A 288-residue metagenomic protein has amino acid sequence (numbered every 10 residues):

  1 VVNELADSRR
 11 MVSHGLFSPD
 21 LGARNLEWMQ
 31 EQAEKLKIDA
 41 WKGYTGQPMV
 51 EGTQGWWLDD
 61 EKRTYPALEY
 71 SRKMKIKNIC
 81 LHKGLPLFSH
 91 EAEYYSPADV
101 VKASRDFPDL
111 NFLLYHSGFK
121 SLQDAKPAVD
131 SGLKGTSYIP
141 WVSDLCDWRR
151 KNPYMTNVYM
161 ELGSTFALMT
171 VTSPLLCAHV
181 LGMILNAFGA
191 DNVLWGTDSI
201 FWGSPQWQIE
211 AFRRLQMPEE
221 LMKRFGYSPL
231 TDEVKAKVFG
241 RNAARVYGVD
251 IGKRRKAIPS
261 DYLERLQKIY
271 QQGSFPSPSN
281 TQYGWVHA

Functional and structural regions predicted by a protein language model:
V1, M29-Q32, D144-L145, W207-L215: Short, aromatic/basic amphipathic alpha-helical patches
V1-Y70: Mid-domain alpha/beta scaffold segments of enzyme catalytic cores
F17-P19, M160-S164, A236, G240-R241: Acidic carboxylate-rich catalytic motifs and surrounding loops in phosphoryl-/glycosyl-chemistry enzymes
S18, D198-G203: Short, solvent-exposed turn/loop segments enriched in Gly/Ser/Thr/Pro and often Arg
N25-E27, A98, G196-D198: Short alpha-helical segments and helix-capping/turn motifs at coil-helix boundaries
Q32, W41, S71, H116 (+5 more regions): Conserved, mostly hydrophobic/aromatic
L36-D39, M183, A187-L194, W202-A288: Mid-to-C-terminal alpha-helical segments outside catalytic/metal-binding sites
D39, V50, Q54-W195, G203 (+2 more regions): Catalytic pocket-lining loop regions of alpha/beta-barrel enzymes, especially the amidohydrolase/enolase/GH5 lineages
